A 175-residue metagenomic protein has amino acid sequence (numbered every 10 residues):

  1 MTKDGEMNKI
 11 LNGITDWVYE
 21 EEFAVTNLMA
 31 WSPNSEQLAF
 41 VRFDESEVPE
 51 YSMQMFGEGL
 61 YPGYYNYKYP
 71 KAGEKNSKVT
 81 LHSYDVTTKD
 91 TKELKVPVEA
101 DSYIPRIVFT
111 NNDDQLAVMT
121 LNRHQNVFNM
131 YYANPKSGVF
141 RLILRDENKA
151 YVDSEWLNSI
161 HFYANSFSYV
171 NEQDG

Functional and structural regions predicted by a protein language model:
T2-G5, L94-V98, L144-N148: Short loop/turn motifs that cap or connect beta-strands within the blades of beta-propeller-type repeat domains
K3-M29, Q37-L94: Predominantly five- to eight-bladed beta-propeller fold
N8-A24, E99-I104, N148-L157: Short glycine-/Asp-/Thr-/Trp-enriched loop segments that recur within the blades of beta-propeller repeat domains
N27-A30, A39-E45, K71-K75, N111 (+3 more regions): Beta-strand C-termini and the immediately following turn/loop, strongest in propeller blades
V79, K89, F128-M130, G138 (+1 more regions): Repetitive beta-architecture junctions, highlighting loop-to-beta-strand starts across blade-like repeats
D85-N122, K136: Long hydrophobic segments that form regular secondary structure
A133-A150: Active/binding-pocket-proximal capping segment
